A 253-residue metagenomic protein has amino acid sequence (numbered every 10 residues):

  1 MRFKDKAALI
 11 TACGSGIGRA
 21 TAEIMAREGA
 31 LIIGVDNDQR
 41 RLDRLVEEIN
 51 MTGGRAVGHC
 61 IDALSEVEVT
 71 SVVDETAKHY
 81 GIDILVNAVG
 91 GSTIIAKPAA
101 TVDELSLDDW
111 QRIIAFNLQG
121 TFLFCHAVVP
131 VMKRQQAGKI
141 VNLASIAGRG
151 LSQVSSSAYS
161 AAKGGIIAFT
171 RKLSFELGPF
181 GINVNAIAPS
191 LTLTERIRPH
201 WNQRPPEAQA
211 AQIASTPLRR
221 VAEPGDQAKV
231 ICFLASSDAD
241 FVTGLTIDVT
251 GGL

Functional and structural regions predicted by a protein language model:
R2, F122, R220-V249: C-terminal substrate-recognition "lid" of short-chain dehydrogenase/reductases
A7, G14-G16: Conserved glycine-rich cofactor-binding loop
A96-Q111, A208, Q212: Substrate-binding pocket helix/loop in short-chain dehydrogenase/reductase
D103-F122, A137, V141, I166 (+1 more regions): Catalytic Tyr-X3-Lys loop
C125, A162, T170: Active-site helix of classical SDR
P130, R149, F175-P179, D240: Alpha-helical segment proximal to the catalytic Tyr-Lys
S145: Residue(s) in the substrate-gating loop at a strand-loop-helix junction that position the organic substrate next
P179, L191-T216: A glycine/serine/threonine-rich, flexible loop-to-helix segment that serves as the NAD(P) cofactor-binding "lid"
